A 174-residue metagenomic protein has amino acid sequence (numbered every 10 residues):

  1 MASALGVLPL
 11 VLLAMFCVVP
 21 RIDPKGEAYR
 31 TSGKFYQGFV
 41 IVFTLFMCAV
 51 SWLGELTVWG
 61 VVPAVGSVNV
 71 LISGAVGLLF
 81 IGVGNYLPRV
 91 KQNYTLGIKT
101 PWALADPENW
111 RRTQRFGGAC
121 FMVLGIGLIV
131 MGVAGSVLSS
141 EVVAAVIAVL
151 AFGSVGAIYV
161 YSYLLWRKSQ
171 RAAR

Functional and structural regions predicted by a protein language model:
M1-L10, G66-V83, A148-L150: Alpha-helical transmembrane segments
M1-P9, T100-A119: Conserved phosphate-binding loops in nucleotide/dinucleotide-binding enzymes
L10-D23, G82-I98, Y161-S169: Membrane-water interface of transmembrane alpha-helices
A14-G66: Ordered, amphipathic secondary-structure segments that act as subunit-interaction surfaces in large macromolecular
G26-A28, K91-E108, A172-R174: Cytosolic, membrane-interface loops and tails of multi-pass inner-membrane proteins
A49-A64, V123-S140: Alpha-helical transmembrane segments and their membrane-interface junctions in multi-pass membrane proteins
V76-L96, E108-N109, R115-L124: Alpha-helical transmembrane segments of helical membrane proteins, especially in multi-pass transport, channel
S139-R174: Long hydrophobic alpha-helical segments typical of transmembrane helices together with their membrane-interfacial
